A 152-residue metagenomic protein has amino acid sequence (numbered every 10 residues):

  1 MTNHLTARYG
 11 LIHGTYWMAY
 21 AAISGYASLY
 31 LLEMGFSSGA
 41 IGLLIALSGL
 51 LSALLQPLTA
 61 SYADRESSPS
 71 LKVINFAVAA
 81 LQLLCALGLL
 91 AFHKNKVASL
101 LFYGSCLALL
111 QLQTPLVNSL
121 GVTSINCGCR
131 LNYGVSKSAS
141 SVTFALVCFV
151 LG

Functional and structural regions predicted by a protein language model:
T2-G49: Helix-loop boundary and gating motifs at the non-cytosolic
L5-H13, K72-N75, S99-Y103, Y133: Hydrophobic alpha-helix/TM-entry signal in multi-pass membrane transporters
G14, C85-F92, K96-L116, L120: Hydrophobic core of transmembrane alpha-helices in multi-pass small-molecule transporters, especially MFS/SLC-type
Y20, G49-Q56, L110, F144: Residue-level signal for conserved functional micro-sites within the alpha-helical transmembrane segments of Major
L51-A53, L131-G152: Glycine-rich segments within core transmembrane alpha-helices of 12-TM secondary carriers
L54-P69: Helix-to-loop junctions at the C-terminal end of transmembrane segments in multipass secondary transporters
K72-L87: Structural signature of the two symmetry-related core transmembrane helices
G121-N132: Paired intracellular helix-loop junctions of major facilitator superfamily
